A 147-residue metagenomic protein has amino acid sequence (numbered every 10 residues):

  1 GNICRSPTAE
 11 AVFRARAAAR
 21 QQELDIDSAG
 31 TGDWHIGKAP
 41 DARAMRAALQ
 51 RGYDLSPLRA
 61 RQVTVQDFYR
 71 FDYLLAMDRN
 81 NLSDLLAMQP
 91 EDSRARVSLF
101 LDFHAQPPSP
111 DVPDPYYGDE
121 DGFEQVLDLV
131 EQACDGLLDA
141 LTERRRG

Functional and structural regions predicted by a protein language model:
G1-R70, D139-G147: Conserved active-site segments centered on acidic
S6, D78-R79: Helix N-cap/beta->alpha junction signal
Y73, R79-G147: Phosphate-binding/catalytic loops
